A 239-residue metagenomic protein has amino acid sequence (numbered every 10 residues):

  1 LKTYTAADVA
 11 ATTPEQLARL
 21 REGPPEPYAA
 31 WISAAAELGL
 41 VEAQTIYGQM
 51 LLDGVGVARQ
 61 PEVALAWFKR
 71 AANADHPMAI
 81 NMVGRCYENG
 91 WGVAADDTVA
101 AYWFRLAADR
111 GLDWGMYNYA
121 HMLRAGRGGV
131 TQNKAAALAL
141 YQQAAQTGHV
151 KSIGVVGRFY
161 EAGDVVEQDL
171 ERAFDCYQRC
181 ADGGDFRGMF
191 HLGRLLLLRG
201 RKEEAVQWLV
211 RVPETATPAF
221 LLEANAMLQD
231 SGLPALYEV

Functional and structural regions predicted by a protein language model:
A6-A18, A29, S33, V41 (+5 more regions): Alpha-helical tetratricopeptide repeat
R21-A30, A58-W67, A94-W103, G129-L140 (+3 more regions): Structural signature of tandem alpha-helical TPR/SEL1-like repeats, specifically the intra-repeat loop/turn
A34-A35, R70-A71, L106-A107, Q143-A144 (+2 more regions): Canonical positions in the second alpha-helix
E37-V41, D53-V55, Q60, A74-P77 (+8 more regions): Short helix-capping/linker turns of helical repeat alpha-solenoids
I46-D53, M82-N89, M116-A125, V130 (+4 more regions): Hydrophobic face of amphipathic alpha-helices that form TPR/SEL1-like repeat modules and related alpha-solenoid
I153-E223: Ankyrin-repeat and related helical/solenoid repeat scaffolds used for protein-protein interactions
P213-V239: Terminal, low-structured helical/coil segments at or just beyond the last alpha-helical repeat
